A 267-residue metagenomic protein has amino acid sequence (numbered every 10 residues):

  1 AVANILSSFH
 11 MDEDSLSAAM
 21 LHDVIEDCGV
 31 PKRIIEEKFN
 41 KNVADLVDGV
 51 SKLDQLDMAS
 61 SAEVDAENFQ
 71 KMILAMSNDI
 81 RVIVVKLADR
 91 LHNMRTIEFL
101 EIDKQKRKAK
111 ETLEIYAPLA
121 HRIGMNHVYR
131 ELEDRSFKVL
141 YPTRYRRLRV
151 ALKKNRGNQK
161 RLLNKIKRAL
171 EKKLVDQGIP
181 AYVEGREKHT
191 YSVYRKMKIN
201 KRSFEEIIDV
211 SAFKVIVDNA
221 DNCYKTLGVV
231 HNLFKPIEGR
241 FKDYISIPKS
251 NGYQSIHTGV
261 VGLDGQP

Functional and structural regions predicted by a protein language model:
A1-A212, I216-P267: Active-site helical microenvironments for divalent-metal-assisted chemistry
